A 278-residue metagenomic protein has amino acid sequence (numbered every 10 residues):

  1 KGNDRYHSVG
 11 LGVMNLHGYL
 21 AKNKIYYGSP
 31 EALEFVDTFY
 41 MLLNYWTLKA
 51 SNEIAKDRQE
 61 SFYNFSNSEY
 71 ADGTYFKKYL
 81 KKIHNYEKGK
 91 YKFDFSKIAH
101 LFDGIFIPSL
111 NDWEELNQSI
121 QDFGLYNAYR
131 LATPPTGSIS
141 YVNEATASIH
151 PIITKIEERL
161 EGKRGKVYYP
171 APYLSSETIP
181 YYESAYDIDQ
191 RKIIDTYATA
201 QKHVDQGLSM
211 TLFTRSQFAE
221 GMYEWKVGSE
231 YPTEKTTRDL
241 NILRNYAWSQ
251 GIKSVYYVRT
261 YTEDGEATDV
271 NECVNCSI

Functional and structural regions predicted by a protein language model:
K1-D4, Y26-T136: Internal maturation/activation junctions in enzymes
G2-K24, H203: Core structural elements
D4-M14, E34, T38, L42 (+6 more regions): Conserved active-site and cofactor/substrate-binding residues in soluble primary-metabolism enzymes
G18-A21, I25, E53-K56, P151: Charged/polar positions within long, soluble alpha-helices
G18-L20, A32, K81, A145: Ubiquitous "structural anchor" signal
K88-K92, S96-N111, Q118-I278: Catalytic alpha/beta core of large soluble enzyme barrels
